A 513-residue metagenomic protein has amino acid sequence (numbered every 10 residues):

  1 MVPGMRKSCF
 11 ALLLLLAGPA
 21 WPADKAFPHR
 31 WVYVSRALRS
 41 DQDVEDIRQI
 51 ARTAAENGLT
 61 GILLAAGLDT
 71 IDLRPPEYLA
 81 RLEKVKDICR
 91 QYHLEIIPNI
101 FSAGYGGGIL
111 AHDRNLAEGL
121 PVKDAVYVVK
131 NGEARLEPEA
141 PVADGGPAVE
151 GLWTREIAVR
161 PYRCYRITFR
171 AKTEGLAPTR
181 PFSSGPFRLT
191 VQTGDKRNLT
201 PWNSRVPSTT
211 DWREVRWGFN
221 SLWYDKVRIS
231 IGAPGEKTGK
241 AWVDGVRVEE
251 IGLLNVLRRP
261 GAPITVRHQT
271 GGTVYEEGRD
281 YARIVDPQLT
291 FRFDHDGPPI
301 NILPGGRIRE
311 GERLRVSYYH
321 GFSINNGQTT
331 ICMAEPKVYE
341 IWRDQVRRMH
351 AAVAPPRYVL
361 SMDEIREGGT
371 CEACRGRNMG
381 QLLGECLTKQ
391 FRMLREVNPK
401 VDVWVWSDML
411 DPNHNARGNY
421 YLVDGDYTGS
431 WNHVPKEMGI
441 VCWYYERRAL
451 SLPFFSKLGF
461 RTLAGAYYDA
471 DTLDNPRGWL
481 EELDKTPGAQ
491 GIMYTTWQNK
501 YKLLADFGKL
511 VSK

Functional and structural regions predicted by a protein language model:
M1-S8: Positively charged n-region of N-terminal signal peptides that target proteins for export
F10-P22: Hydrophobic h-region of N-terminal signal peptides that target proteins for export in Gram-negative bacteria
H29-A140, S317-D424, W431-H433, M438: Aromatic-lined carbohydrate-binding surfaces of glycoside hydrolases
S35-A37, S407-M409, C442-E446, A466-D469 (+1 more regions): Structural motif
V129-P304, R309-G311: Extracellular and organelle-lumenal recognition/adhesion modules and their flexible linkers in secreted
L303-N325: Small/polar beta-strand repeat architecture
H414-G478: Glycoside hydrolase catalytic-domain groove-lining segments
A466-K513: Substrate-binding cleft of secreted/luminal carbohydrate-active enzymes
